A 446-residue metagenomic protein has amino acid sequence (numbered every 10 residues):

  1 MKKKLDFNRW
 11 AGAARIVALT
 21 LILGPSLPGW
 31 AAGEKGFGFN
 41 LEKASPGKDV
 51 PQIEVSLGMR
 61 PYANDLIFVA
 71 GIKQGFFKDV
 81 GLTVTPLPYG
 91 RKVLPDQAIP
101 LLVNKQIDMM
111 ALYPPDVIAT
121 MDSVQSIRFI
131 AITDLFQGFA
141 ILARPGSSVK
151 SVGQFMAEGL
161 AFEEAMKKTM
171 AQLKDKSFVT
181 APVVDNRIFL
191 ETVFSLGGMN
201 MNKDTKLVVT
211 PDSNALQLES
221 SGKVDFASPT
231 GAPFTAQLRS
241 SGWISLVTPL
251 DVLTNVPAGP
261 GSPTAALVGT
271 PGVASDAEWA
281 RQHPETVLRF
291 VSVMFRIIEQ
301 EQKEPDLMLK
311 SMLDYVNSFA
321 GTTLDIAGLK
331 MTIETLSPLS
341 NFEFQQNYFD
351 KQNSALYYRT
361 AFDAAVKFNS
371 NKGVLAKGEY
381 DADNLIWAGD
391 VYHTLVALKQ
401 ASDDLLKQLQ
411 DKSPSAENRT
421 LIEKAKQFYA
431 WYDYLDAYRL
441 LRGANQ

Functional and structural regions predicted by a protein language model:
K2-V17: Bacterial N-terminal signal peptides that target proteins for export
R15-S26: Bacterial N-terminal signal peptides
L27-A31: Sec/Tat signal peptide C-region and signal peptidase I cleavage site
A32-V209, K223-P233, S245-N255: Short, glycine-/small- and polar/acidic-enriched structural segments that line small-molecule recognition paths
G36-G38, P145-L173, S337-F349, L406-Y434: Charged, glycine/proline-rich intrinsically disordered loops and linkers
K203, V208, N214-F319: Pocket-lining segment of extracytoplasmic ligand-binding domains
H283-G378: Secondary-structure end/capping motifs
A361-Q446: Conserved C-terminal helix/tail region of periplasmic/extracytoplasmic solute-binding proteins
